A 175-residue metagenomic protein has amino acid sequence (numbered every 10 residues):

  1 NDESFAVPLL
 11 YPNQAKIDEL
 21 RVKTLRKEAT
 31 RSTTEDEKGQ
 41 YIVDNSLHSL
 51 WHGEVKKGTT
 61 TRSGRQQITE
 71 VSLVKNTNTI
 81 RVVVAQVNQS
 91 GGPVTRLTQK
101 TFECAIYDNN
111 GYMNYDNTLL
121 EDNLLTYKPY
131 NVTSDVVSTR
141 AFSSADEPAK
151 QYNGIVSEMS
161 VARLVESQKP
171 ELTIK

Functional and structural regions predicted by a protein language model:
N1-E3, P93-K175: Tryptophan-paired
N1-N76: Short, low-hydrophobicity acidic/polar segments
I17, V22, Q40, H48-S49 (+6 more regions): A generic signature of intrinsically disordered, low-complexity regions enriched in glycine/proline and charged/polar
S72-V87: A short, Gly/Thr-enriched small/hydrophobic beta-strand-prone motif that recurs across taxa
Q89-G91: Extended, low-complexity, turn-rich repeat/linker tracts enriched in Gly/Pro/Ser/Thr and Asp/Glu that occur
